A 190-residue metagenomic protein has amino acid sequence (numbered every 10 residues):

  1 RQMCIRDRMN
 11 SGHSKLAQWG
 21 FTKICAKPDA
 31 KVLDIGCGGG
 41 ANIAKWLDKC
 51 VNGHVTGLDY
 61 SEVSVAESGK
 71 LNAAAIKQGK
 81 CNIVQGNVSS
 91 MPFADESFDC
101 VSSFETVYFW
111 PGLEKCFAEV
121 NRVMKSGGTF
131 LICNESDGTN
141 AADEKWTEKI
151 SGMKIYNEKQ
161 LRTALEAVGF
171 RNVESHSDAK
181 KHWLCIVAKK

Functional and structural regions predicted by a protein language model:
R1-I5: Short, small-residue-biased leader/transition segments that mark boundaries at the very start of proteins
S11-P28, K45: Conserved alpha-helix/loop element of class I SAM-dependent methyltransferases that forms part of the SAM/SAH-binding
L33-S90: Class I SAM-dependent methyltransferase SAM/SAH-binding core
S89-C100: A short acidic, Gly/Pro-enriched loop at the edge of an enzyme's catalytic core that lines a small-molecule cofactor
C100-L113: A short SAM/SAH-binding and catalytic strip from SAM-dependent methyltransferases
E114-S126: A short glycine-rich, Lys/Arg-flanked "PGG" loop and its adjoining helix->strand segment in the class I
G128-N134: Conserved beta-strand signature within the Rossmann-like core of class I S-adenosyl-L-methionine
E135-G152: Short, glycine-/aromatic-enriched active-site segment of Class I SAM-dependent methyltransferases
